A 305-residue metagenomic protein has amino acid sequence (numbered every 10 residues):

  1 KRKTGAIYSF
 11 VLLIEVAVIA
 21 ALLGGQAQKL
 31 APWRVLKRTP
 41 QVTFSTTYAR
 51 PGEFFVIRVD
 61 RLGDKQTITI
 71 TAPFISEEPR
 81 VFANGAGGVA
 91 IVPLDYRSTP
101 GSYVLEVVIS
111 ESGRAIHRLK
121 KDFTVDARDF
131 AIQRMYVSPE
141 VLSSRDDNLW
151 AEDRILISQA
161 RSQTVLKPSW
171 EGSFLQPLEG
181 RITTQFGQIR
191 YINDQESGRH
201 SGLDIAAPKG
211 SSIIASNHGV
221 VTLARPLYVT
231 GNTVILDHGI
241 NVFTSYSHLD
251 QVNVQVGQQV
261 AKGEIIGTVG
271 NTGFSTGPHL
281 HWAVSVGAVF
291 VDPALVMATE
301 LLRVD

Functional and structural regions predicted by a protein language model:
K3-F10, E15, I19, L23-K121 (+1 more regions): Cationic-aromatic interfacial patches
F74-S76, G113, D194, I240 (+1 more regions): Residue-level detection of beta-strand-connecting loop/turn positions
S76, L105, I182, I205 (+4 more regions): Terminal peptide-recognition signature
D95-R97, S112, P226-L227, N271-F274 (+1 more regions): Short polar/acidic secondary-structure junctions
L119-T230: Surface-exposed, glycine-biased beta-strand/turn segments
S201, S216-N253, P278-A283: Zn2+-dependent peptidoglycan hydrolase active-site motif and core
S212-T222, Q251-V269: Short, well-structured beta-strand-loop connectors
N232-D237, Q258-D305: Conserved, short, structured surface segments that act as functional micro-motifs
